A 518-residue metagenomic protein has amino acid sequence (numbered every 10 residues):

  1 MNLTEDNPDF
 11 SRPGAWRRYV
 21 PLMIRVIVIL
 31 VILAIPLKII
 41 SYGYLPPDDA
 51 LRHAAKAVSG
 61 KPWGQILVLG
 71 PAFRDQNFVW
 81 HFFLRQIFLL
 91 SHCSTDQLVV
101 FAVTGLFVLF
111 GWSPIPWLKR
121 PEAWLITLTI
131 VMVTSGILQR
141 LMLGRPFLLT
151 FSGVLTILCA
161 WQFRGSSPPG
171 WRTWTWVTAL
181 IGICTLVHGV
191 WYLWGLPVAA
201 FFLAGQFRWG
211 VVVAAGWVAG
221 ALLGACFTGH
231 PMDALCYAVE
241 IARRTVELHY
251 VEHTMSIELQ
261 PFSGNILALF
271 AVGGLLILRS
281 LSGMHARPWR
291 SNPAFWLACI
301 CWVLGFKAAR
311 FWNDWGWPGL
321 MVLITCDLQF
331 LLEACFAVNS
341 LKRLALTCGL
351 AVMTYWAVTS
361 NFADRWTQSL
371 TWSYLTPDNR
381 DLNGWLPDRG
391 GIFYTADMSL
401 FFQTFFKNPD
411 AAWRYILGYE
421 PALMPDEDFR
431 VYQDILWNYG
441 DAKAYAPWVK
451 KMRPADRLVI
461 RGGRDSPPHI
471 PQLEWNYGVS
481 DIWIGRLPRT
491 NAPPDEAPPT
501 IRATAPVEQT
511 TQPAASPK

Functional and structural regions predicted by a protein language model:
I35-V58, G64-N77, G189-R287, F311 (+1 more regions): Transmembrane catalytic cores of multi-pass membrane glycosyltransferases and polysaccharide-assembly enzymes
I39, G136-L138, C159, R172-G189 (+3 more regions): Membrane-interface alpha helices of multi-pass inner-membrane proteins
L98-R120: Transmembrane-helix motifs of polytopic, lipid-linked glycan transferases
R140-L149: Short acidic/glycine- and proline-prone juxtamembrane loop motifs at membrane-interface regions of multi-pass membrane
L155-W174, L276-R287: Membrane-interface transmembrane helices that cradle and orient dolichyl/undecaprenyl
F163-G182, G210-G216, N292-A298: Short hydrophobic alpha-helices at membrane interfaces in multi-pass membrane enzymes
A337-L386, M398-F402, P421-L423, E427 (+2 more regions): Membrane-proximal, lumen/periplasm-facing interface regions of secretory-pathway glyco- and lipid-modifying enzymes
A412-D465, G478-P506, T510, S516-K518: Luminal/periplasmic acceptor-recognition loop/helix of membrane-associated glycosyltransferases
